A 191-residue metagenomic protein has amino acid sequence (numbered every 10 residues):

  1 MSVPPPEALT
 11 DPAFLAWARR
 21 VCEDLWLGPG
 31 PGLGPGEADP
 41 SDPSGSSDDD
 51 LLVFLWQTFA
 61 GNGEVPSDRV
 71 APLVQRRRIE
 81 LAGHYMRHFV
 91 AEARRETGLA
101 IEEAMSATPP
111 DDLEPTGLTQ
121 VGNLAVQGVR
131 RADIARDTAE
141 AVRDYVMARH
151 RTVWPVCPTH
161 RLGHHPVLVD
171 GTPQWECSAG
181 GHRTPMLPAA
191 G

Functional and structural regions predicted by a protein language model:
M1-V129: Long, charged N-terminal interaction/targeting segments
L118-G191: Cys/His-clustered metal-coordination modules, chiefly Zn-binding fingers
